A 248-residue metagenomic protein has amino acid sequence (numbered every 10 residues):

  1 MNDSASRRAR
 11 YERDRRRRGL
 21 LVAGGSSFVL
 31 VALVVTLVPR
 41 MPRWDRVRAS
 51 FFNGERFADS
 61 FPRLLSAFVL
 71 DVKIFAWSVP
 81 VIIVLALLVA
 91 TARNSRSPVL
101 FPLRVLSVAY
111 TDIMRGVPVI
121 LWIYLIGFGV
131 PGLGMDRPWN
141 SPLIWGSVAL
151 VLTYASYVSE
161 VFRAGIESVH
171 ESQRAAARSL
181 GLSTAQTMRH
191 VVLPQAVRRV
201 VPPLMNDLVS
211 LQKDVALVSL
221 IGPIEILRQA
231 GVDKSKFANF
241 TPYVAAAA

Functional and structural regions predicted by a protein language model:
M1-A248: Transmembrane alpha-helices and adjacent helix-loop boundaries
